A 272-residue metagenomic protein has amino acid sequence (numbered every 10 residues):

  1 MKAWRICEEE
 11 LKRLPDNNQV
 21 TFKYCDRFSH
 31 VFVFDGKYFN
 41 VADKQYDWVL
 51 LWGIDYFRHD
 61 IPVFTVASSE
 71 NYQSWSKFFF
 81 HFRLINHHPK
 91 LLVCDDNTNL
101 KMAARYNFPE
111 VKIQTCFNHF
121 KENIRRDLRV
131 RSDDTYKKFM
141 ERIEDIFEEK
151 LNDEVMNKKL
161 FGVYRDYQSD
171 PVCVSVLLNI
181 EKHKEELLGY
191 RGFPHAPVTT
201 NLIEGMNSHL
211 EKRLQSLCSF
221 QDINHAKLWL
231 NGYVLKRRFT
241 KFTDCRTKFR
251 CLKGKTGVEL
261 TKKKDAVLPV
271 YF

Functional and structural regions predicted by a protein language model:
M1-W4, L177: Short, well-structured alpha-helical segments
K2, E9-L92, T98, E110: RNase H-like nuclease fold core
A3, F34-D35, K150-N152, P194 (+1 more regions): Short, solvent-exposed coil/turn linker segments
R5-N17, I180-Y190: Short, motif-level signal for alpha-helix interfacial/capping segments enriched in acidic residues and aromatics/proline
Y46, L51, K101, M206-N207 (+1 more regions): Short, hydrophobic, well-ordered secondary-structure elements
S69-Q73, C94, T200, K227 (+1 more regions): Conserved structured core elements
L84, P89-V93, L100-A226, K241-T243: Extended amphipathic alpha-helical interaction segments
K212-F272: Basic, amphipathic alpha-helical segments enriched in Lys/Arg and hydrophobic/aromatic residues
